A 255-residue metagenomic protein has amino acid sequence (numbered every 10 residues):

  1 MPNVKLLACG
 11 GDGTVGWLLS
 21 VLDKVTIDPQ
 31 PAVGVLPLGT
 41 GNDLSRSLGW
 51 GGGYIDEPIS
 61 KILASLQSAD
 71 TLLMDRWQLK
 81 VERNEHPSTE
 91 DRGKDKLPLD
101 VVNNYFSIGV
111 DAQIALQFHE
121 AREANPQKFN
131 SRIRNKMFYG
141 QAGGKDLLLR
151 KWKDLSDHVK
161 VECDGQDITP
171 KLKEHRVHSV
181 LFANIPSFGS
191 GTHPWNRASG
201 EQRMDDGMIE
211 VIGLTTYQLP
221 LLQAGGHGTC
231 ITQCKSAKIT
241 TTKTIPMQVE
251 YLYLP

Functional and structural regions predicted by a protein language model:
M1-N3, G13-S187: Catalytic core of DAGKc-family lipid kinases
L7, G34-L36, I212: Hydrophobic/aromatic beta-strand patches that form the interior of the parallel beta-sheet core in alpha/beta enzyme
A8-D12: N-terminal glycine-rich "phosphate-gripper" loop used for MgATP/nucleotide binding and carboxylate activation
D154-E174, F182, S187-P255: ATP/nucleoside-binding phosphotransfer catalytic cores, i.e., glycine-rich phosphate-binding loops
